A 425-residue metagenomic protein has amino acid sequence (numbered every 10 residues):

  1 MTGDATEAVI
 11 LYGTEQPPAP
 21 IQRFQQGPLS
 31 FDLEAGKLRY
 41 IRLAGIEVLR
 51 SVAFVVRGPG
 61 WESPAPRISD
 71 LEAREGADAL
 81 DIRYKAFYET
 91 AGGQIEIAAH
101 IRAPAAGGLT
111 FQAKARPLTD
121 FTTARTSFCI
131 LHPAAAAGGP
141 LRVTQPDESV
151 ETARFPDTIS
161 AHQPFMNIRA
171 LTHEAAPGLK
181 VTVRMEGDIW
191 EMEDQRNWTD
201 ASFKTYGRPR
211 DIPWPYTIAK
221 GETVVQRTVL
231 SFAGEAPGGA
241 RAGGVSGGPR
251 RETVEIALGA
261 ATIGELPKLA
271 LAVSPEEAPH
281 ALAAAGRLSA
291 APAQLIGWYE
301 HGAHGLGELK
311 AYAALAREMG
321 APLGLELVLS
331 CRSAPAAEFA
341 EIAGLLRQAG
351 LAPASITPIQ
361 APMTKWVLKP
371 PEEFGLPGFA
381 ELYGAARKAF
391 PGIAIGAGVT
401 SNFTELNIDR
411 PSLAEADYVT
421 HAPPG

Functional and structural regions predicted by a protein language model:
T2-F87, L141: Acidic-aromatic substrate-binding/catalytic surfaces of carbohydrate-active enzymes
L11-Y12, F24-Q25, R50-A53, E89-A91 (+1 more regions): Beta-strand-rich recognition/accessory modules
V56-A115, M192-P209: Extended, loop-rich substrate-binding clefts of extracytoplasmic carbohydrate-active enzymes
A106-D188: Polysaccharide-binding surfaces and accessory modules of carbohydrate-active proteins
I263-G324, L345-P353: Catalytic domains of carbohydrate-active enzymes, especially glycoside hydrolases
L271, G324, V328-L329, L382-I408: Aromatic-lined carbohydrate-recognition surfaces of secreted/lumenal glycan-active proteins
I342-G375, S401-D409, A414-P423: Active-site groove signature of glycoside hydrolases
F374-G396, S412-H421: Active-site neighborhood of glycoside hydrolase catalytic domains
